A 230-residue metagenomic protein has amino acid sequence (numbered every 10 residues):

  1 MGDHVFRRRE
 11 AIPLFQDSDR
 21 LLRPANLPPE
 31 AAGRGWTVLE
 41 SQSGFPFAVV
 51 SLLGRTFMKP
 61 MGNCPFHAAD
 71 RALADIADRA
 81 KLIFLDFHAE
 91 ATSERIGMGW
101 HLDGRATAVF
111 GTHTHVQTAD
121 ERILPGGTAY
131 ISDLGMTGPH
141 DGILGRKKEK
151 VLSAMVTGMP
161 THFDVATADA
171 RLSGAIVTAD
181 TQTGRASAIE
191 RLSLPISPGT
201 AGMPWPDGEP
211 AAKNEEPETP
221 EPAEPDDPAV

Functional and structural regions predicted by a protein language model:
M1-V230: Acidic, metal/ion-coordinating pockets
